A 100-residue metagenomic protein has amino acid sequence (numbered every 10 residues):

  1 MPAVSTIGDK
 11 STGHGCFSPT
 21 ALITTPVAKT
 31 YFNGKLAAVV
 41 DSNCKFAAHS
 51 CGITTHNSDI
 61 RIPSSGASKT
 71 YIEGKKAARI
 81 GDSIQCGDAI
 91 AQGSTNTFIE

Functional and structural regions predicted by a protein language model:
M1-E100: Intrinsically disordered, low-complexity proline/glycine-rich segments
